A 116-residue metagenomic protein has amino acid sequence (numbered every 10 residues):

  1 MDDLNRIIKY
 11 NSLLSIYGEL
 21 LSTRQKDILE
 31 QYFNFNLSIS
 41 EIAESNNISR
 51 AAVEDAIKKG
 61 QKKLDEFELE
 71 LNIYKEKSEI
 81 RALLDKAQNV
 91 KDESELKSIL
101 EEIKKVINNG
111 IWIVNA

Functional and structural regions predicted by a protein language model:
D2-Y17: Short, Lys/Arg-enriched N-terminal segment that forms or immediately precedes the first helix of a structured domain
T23-F35: Short amphipathic alpha helix immediately N-terminal
I28, I42-A43, V53: Hydrophobic positions on the alpha-helical face of helix-turn-helix-like DNA-binding modules
S38-S40: Helix-turn-helix DNA-binding elements, focusing on the entry/boundary residues of the two helices that contact DNA
S49-R50: Helix-turn-helix DNA-binding motif, specifically the short coil turn and the N-cap/start of the second
A56-K59: Residues within the DNA-recognition helix of helix-turn-helix
Q61-E68: C-terminal flanking helix
A82-A116: Helix-turn-helix/homeodomain-like alpha-helical modules used for DNA recognition and transcription-factor dimerization
